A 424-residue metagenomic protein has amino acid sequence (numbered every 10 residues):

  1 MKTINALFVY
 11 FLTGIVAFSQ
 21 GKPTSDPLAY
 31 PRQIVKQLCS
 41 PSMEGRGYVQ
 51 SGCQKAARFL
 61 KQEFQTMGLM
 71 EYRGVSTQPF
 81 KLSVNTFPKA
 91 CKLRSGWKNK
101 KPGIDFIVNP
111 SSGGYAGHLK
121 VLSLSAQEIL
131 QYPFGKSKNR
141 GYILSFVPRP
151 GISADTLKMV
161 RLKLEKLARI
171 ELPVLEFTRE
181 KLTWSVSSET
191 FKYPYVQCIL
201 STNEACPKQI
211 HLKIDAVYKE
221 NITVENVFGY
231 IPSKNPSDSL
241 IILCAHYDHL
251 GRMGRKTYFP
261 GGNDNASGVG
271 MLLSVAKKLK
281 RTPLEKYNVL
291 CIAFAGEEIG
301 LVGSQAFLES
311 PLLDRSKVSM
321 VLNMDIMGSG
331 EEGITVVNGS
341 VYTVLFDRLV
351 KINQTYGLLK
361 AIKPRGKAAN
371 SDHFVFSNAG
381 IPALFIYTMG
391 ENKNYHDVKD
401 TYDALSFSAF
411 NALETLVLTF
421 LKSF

Functional and structural regions predicted by a protein language model:
M1-D26: Bacterial Sec-dependent N-terminal signal peptides
F18-E71, I231-S233, D238: N-terminal hydrophobic or amphipathic helices/low-complexity stretches enriched in small/hydrophobic/Pro/Gly
G21-T24, P41-S51, T66, Q78-P79 (+8 more regions): Second-shell loop/turn segments in exported
L38, F64, L82-F87, L93-K101 (+1 more regions): Acidic/His- and Gly-rich active-site-bordering loop/insert found across diverse amide/peptide-bond hydrolases
E44-A154: Noncatalytic luminal/extracellular "stalk/propeptide" segments of secretory-pathway proteins
G113-G117, V121-Y132, T178-G261, K277 (+1 more regions): Soluble metallo-hydrolase cores and metallopeptidase-like ectodomains found primarily in the secretory/periplasmic
L284, F294-N394: Metal-dependent peptidase/peptidase-like ectodomains
K393-F424: His/Asp/Glu-rich mid-to-C-terminal helical/loop segments that flank catalytic regions of hydrolases
